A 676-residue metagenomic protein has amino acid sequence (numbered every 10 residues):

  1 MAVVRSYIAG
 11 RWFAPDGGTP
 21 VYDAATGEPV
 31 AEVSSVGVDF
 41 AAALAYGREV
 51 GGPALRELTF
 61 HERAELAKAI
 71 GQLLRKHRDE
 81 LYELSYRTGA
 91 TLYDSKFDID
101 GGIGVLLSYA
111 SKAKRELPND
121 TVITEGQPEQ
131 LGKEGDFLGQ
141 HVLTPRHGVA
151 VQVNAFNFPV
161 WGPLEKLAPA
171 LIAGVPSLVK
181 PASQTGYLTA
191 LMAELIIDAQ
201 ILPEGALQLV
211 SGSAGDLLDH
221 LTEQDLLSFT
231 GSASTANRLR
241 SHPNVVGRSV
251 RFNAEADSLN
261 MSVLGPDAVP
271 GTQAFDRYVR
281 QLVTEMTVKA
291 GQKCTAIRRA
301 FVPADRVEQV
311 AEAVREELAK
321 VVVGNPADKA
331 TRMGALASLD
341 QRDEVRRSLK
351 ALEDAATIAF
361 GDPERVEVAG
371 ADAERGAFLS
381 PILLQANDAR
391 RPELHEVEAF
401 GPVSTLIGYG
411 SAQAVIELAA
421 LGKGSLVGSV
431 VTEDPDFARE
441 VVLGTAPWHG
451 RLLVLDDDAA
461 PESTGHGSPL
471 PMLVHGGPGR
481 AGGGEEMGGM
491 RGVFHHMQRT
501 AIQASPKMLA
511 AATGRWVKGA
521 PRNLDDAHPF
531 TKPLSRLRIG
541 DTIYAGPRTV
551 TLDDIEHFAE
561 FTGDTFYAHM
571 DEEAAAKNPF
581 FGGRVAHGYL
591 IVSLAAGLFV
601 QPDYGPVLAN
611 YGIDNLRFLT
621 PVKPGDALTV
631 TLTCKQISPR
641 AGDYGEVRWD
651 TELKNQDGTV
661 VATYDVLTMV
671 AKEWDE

Functional and structural regions predicted by a protein language model:
M1-G135, K320, A337: N-terminal Rossmann-like NAD(P)+-binding subdomain of aldehyde/semialdehyde dehydrogenases
T26-E32, I201-E204, E223-L226, E316 (+2 more regions): Conserved C-terminal structural/oligomerization subdomain of aldehyde/semialdehyde dehydrogenase
P29-V36, G52-R56, L131, V151-Q152 (+7 more regions): Short, well-ordered beta-strand elements within core beta-sheets of diverse protein domains
L117-R277, E308, Y409, G484: Rossmann-like NAD(P) dinucleotide-binding subdomain of oxidoreductase/dehydrogenase enzymes
D198-Q200, L226, T235-A389, Q413-E417 (+2 more regions): ALDH superfamily catalytic-core signature
D526-A586, K672: Catalytic strand-loop segment that frames the active site of acyl-thioester-processing enzymes
P529-I539, F618, V622-A627, T631-E676: HotDog/MaoC-like acyl-thioester-processing domains
K577-A586, L590-T631, K635: Hydrophobic beta-strand-centered segment that forms part of the acyl-chain substrate-binding groove
